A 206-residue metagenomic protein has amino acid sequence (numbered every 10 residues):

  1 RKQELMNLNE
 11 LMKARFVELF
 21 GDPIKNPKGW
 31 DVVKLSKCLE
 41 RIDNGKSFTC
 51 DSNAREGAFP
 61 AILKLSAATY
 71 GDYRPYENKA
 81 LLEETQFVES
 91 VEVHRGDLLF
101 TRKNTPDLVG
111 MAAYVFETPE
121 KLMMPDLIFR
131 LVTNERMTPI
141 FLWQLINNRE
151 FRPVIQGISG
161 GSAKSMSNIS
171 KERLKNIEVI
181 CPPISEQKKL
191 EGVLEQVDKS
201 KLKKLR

Functional and structural regions predicted by a protein language model:
K2-L5: Contiguous mid-protein beta-loop-alpha structural module that forms a pocket-lining wall or clamp of enzyme active
N7-K46, N176, C181-R206: Non-catalytic DNA-recognition/assembly elements of restriction-modification systems
K28-D31, F48-R55, I158-S159: Short coil/turn segments at secondary-structure boundaries
S36-S52, S66-L98: Sequence-specific dsDNA recognition surfaces
K64-L65, V88-N147: A short beta-sheet element
K121-F129, M137, G160-K188: A short glycine-rich beta-alpha junction/loop motif
